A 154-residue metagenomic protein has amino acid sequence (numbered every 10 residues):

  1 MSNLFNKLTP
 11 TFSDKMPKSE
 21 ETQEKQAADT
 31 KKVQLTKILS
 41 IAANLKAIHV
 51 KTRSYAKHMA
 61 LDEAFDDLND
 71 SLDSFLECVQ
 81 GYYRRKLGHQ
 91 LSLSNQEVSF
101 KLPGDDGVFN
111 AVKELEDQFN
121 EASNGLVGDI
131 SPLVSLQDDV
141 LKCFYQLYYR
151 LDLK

Functional and structural regions predicted by a protein language model:
M1-V33: Charge-dense, intrinsically disordered terminal/linker segments
Q23-L35, I41, K101-V108: Disorder-to-helix initiation segments
Q34-H49, F75-C78, L115-A122, C143-D152: Long, well-ordered alpha-helical segments
S40-E63, G125-D129: Helix-loop segments that flank and shape redox-cofactor active sites
I41, K46, A64-D67, S71 (+2 more regions): Extended, well-ordered alpha-helical scaffold segments
A47, K51-S54, G81, G88 (+1 more regions): Heptad-repeat coiled-coil alpha-helices
M59-H89: Conserved alpha-helical segments that form or flank metal/cofactor-binding pockets of metalloenzymes
S94-L151: Acidic/histidine-rich alpha-helical segments that form the ligand environment of transition-metal centers
